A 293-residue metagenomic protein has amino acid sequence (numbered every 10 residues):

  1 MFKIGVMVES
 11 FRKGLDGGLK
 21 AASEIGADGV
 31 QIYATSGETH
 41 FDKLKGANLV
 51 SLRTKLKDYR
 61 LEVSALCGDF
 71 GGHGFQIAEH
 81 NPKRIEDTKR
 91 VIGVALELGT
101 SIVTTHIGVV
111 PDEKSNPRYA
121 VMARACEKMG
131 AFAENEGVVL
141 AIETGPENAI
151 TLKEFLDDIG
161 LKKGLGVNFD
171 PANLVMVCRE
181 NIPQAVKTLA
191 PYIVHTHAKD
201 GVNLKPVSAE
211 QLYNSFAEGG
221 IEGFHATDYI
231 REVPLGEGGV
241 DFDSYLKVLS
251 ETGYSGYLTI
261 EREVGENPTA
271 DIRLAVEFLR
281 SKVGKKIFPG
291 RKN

Functional and structural regions predicted by a protein language model:
M1-T100, P191, V276-N293: N-terminal pre-domain/capping segments
I4, G29, L66, R124-G239 (+1 more regions): Acidic/histidine-rich catalytic cores of soluble enzymes
M7-F11, Y33-T35, G68-G71, G108-V110 (+4 more regions): Active-site beta-loop-alpha junctions enriched in small/polar residues
G14-K20, K55-E62, G74-V167, M176 (+1 more regions): Active-site acidic/histidine proton-transfer and metal-coordination neighborhood in alpha/beta enzyme cores
G29, I102, H195, G256-Y257: Residues at the N-termini of beta-strands
K43-S51, E79-D87, K114-R124, E147 (+3 more regions): Alpha-helix N-cap and loop-to-helix initiation/capping positions
E237-E251: A short, acidic, amphipathic alpha-helical segment used as a generic capping/interface helix at domain edges
G256-L279: C-terminal/domain-terminus segments
